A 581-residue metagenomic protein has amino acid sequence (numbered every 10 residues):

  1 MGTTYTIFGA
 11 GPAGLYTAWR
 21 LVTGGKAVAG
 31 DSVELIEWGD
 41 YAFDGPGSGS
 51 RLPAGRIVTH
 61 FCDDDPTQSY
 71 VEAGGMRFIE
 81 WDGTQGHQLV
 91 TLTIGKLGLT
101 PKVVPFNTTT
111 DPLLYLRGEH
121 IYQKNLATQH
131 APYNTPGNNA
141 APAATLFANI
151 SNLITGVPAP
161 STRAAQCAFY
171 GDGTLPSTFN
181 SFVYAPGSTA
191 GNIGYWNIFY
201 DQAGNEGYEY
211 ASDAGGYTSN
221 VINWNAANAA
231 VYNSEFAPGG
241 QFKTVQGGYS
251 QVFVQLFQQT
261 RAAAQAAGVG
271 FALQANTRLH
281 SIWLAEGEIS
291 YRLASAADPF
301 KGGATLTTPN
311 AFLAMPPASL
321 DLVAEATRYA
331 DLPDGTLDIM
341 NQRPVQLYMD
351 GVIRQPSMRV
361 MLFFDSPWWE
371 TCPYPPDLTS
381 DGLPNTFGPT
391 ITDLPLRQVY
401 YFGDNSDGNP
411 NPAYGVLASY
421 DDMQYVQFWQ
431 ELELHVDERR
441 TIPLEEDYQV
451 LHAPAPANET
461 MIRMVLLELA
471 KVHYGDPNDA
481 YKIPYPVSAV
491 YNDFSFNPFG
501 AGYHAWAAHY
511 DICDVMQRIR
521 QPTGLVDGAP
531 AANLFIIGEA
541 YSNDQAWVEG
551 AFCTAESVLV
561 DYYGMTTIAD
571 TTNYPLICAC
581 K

Functional and structural regions predicted by a protein language model:
M1-A13, E34: Beta1/beta-strand and adjacent pyrophosphate-binding region of the FAD-binding site in flavoprotein oxidoreductases
T6-F8, L279, A304-L320: Short hydrophobic core segments
V22-D64: Glycine-rich FAD pyrophosphate-binding loop
D65-G156: Dinucleotide-binding Rossmann-like beta1-alpha1 core, especially the glycine-rich loop that anchors the ADP
P158-S281, A285-I289, A296, S319-A324 (+1 more regions): Active-site/ligand-binding neighborhood in enzyme catalytic cores
P309-P344, M361: Flavin (primarily FAD) binding-site architecture
D334-P373: Central beta-strand plus flanking loop segment that forms part of the substrate or channel wall within the catalytic
Y374, L378-K581: Conserved flavin/dinucleotide-binding core of flavoenzymes
